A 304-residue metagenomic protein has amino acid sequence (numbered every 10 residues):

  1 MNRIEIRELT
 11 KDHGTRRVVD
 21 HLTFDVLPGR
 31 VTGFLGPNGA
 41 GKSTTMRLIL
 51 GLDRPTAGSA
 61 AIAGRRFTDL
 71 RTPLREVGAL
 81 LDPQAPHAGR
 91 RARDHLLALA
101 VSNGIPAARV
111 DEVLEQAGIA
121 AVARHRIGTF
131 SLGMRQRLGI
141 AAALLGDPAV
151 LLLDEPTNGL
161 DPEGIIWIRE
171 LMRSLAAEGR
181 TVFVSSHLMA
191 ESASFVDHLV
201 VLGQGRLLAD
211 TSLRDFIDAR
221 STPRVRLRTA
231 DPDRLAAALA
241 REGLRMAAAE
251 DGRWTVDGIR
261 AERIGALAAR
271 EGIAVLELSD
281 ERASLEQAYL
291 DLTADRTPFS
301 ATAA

Functional and structural regions predicted by a protein language model:
N2-I6, K11-V184, M189-G203: ABC transporter nucleotide-binding domains
H13, V18, I217-A219, V256 (+1 more regions): A short beta-turn/loop motif at secondary-structure boundaries
T68, H87, I105, A190 (+4 more regions): Short alpha-helical
L70, D210, F216, A288 (+1 more regions): Residues that scaffold the ATP/ADP-binding catalytic core of kinase and kinase-like folds
N103, R220, G243, R282 (+1 more regions): Conserved NTP-handling cores and scaffolds of large molecular machines
I168-T255, I259: ABC transporter nucleotide-binding domain
D257-A304: C-terminal coupling/interaction segments
